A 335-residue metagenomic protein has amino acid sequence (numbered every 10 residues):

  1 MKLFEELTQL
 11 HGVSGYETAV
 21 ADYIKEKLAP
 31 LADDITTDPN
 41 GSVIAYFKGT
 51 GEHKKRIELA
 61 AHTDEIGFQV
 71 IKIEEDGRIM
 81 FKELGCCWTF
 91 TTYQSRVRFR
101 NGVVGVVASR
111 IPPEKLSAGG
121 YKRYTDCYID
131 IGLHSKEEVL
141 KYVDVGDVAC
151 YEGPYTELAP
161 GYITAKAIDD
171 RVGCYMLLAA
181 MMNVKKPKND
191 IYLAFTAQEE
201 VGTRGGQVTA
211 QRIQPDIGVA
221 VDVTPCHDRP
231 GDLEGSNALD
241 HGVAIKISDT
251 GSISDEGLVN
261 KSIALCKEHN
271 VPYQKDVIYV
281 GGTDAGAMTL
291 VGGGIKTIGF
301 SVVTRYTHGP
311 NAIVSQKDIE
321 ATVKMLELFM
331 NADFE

Functional and structural regions predicted by a protein language model:
M1-E335: N-terminal hydrophobic/helix-forming segments and targeting peptides
